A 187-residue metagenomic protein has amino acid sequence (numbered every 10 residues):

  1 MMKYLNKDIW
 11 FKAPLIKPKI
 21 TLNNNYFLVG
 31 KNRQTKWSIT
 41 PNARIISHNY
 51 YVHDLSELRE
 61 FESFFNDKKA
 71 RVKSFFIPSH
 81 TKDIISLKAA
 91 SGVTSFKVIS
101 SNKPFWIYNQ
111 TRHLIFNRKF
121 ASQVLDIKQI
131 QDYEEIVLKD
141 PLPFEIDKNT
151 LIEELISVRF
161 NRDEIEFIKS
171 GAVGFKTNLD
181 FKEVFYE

Functional and structural regions predicted by a protein language model:
M1-Y133, L138-E187: Extracellular/virion structural assembly segments
